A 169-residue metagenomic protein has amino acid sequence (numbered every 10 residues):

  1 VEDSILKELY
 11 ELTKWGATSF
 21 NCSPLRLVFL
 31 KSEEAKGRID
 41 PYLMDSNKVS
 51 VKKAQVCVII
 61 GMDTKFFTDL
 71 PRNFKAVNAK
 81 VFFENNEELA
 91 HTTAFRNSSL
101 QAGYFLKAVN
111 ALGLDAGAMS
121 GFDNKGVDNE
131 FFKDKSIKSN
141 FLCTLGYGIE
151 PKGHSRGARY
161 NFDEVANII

Functional and structural regions predicted by a protein language model:
V1-F67, N167-I169: N-terminal amphipathic, basic helical "cap/leader" segment at the start of enzyme domains
T13-W15, V58, N78-G126, E130: Small-aliphatic-rich amphipathic alpha-helix that forms the alpha element of a beta-alpha
C22-L25, A111-L114, N140: Short secondary-structure junction motifs
E33, T64, F122-K125, I149: Acidic, glycine-rich active-site loops and adjacent beta-strand->loop/helix elements that engage anionic groups
P41-Y42, N73, E130: Residue-level signal for well-ordered alpha-helical positions
K48-V51, C57-I60, K133-K152: A glycine-rich helix N-cap at a beta->alpha junction
F66, F74-A76, K138-I169: C-terminal helix-cap and adjacent tail motif
